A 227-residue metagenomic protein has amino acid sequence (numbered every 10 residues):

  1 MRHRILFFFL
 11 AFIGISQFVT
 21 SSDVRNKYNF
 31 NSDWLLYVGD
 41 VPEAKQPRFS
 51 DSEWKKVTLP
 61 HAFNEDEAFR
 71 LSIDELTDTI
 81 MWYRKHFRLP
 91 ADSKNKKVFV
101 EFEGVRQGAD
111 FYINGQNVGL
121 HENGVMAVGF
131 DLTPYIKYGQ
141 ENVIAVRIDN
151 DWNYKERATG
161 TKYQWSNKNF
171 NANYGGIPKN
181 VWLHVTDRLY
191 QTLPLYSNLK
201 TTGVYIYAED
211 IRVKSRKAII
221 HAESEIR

Functional and structural regions predicted by a protein language model:
M1-V24: Bacterial Sec-dependent N-terminal signal peptides
S22-H61: Mature N-terminal segment immediately following signal peptide/propeptide cleavage in secreted/periplasmic
Y28-F30, D40, D78-K200: Accessory beta-strand-rich segments of carbohydrate-active enzymes
N64-E75: Surface-exposed, low-complexity/disordered Ser/Thr/Gly/Pro/Asn-rich loops and linkers
E67, L195-I206: Short, solvent-exposed loop/edge segments of extracellular or virion-exposed proteins
E75-I80, S215-K217: Short, glycine/small-residue-enriched coil/turn segments at secondary-structure junctions
Y205-I226: Contiguous beta-strand segments within globular domains
